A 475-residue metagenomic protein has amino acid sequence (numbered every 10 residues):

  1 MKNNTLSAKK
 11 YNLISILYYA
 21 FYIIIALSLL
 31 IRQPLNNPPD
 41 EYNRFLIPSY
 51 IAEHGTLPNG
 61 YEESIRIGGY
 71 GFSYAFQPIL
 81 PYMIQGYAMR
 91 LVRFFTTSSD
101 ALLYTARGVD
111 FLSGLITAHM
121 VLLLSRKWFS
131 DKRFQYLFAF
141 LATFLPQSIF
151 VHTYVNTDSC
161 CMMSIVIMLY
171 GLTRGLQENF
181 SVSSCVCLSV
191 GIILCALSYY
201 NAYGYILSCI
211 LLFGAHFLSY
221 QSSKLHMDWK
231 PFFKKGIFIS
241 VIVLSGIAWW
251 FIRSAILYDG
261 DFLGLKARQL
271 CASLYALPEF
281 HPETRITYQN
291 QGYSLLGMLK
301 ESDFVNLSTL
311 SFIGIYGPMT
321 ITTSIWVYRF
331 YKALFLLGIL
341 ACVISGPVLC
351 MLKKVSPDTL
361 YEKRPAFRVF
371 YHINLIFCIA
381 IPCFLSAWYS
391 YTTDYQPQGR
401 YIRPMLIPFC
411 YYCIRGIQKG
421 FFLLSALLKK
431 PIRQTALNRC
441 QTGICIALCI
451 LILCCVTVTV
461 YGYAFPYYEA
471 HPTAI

Functional and structural regions predicted by a protein language model:
K10-Y42, Y50-P58, G69, I239-I256 (+2 more regions): Transmembrane signal-anchor helices characteristic of membrane glycosylation enzymes that use polyprenol
L13-I16, T97-D100, H119-F144, M163: Transmembrane-helix signature of polytopic, membrane-embedded enzymes that assemble or transfer cell-envelope glycans
A101-S113, L296-I379, L406: Membrane-interface anchor segments at the N-terminal boundary of transmembrane helices in multi-pass membrane enzymes
Y104-W128, I167: Transmembrane-helix motifs of polytopic, lipid-linked glycan transferases
Q147-C160: Short acidic/glycine- and proline-prone juxtamembrane loop motifs at membrane-interface regions of multi-pass membrane
R174-Q177, Y205-L244, L257: Perimembrane helix-loop-helix junctions
S184-Y200, L211: Membrane-interface alpha helices of multi-pass inner-membrane proteins
A215, K234-C342, T459-Y463: Membrane-lumen/periplasm interface segments of specific transmembrane helices in polyprenyl phosphate-linked
